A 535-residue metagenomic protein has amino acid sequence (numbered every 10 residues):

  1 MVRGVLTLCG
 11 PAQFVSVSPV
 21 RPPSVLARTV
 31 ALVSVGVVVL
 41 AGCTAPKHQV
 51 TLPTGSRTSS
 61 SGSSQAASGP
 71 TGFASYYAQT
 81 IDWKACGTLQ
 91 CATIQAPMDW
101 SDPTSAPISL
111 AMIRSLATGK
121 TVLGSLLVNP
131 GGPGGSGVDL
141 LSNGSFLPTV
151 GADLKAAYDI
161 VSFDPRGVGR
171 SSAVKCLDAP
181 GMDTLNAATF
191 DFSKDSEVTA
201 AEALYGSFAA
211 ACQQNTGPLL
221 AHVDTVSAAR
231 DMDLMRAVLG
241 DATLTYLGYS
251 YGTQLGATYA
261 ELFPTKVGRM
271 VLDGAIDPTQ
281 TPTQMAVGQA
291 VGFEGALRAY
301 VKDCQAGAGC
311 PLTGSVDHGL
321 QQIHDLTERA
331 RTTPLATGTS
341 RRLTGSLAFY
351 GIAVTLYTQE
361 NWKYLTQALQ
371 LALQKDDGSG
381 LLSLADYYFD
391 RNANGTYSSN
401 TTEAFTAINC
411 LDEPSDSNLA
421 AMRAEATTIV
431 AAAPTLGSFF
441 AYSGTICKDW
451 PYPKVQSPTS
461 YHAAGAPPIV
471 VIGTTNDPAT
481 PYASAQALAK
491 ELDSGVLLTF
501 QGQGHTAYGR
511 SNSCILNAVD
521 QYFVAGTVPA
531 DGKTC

Functional and structural regions predicted by a protein language model:
R21-P23, A27-A31, C43-D191, S196 (+7 more regions): Catalytic-loop region of hydrolases
K175-C176, P180-N186, A260-H318, L371-D376 (+2 more regions): A catalytic-pocket lid/entrance helix-loop region that shapes and gates access to the active site across common
D241-S250: Alpha/beta-hydrolase fold nucleophile elbow
S250-L255, F263: Active-site loop->helix "elbow" adjoining a glycine-rich segment at hydrolase catalytic centers
L320-P467, S511: Alpha/beta-hydrolase fold active-site neighborhood
V471-G473: Short beta-strand/loop motif that positions the catalytic acidic residue of the alpha/beta-hydrolase fold
A479-A483: Conserved alpha/beta-hydrolase "acid-adjacent" motif
Q501-A507: Histidine-bearing beta->alpha loop at or near hydrolase active sites
